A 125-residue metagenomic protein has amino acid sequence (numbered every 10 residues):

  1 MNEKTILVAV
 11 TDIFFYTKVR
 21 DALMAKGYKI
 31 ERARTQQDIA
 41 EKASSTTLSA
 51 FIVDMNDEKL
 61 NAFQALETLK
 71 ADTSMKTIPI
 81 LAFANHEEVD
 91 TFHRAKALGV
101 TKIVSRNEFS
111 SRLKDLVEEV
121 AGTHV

Functional and structural regions predicted by a protein language model:
E3-I13: Conserved acidic segment of CheY-like receiver
I13-E31: Two-component/phosphorelay signaling modules centered on CheY-like receiver
T35-A50: Acidic, metal-coordinating helix/loop segments flanking the phosphotransfer/catalytic sites of two-component signaling
V53-L69: Conserved phosphotransfer microenvironments
K70-K76: Conserved phosphotransfer cores of two-component systems
T77-H86: A short, hydrophobic beta-strand element within the central beta-sheet of small alpha/beta folds
E87-K102: Alpha4 helix (beta4-alpha4-beta5 surface) of REC/receiver domains from two-component response regulators
E108-L116: C-terminal output helix
